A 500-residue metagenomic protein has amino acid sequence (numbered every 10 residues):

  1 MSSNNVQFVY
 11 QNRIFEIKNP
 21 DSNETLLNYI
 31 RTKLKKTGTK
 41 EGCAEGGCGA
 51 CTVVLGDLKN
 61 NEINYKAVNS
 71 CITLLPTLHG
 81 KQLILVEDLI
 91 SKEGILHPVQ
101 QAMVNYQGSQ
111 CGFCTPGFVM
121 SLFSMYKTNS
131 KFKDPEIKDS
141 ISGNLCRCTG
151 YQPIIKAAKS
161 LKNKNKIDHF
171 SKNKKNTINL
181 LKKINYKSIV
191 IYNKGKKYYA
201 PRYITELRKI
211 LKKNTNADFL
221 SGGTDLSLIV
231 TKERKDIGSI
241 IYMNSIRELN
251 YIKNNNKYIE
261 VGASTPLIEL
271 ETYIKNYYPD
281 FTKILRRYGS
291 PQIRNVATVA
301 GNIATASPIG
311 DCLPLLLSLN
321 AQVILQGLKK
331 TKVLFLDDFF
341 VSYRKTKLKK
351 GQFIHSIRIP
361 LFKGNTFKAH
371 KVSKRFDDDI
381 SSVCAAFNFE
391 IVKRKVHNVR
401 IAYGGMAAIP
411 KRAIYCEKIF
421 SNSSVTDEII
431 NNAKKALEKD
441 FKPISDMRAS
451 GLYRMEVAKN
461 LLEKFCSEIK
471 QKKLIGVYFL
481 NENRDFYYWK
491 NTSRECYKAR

Functional and structural regions predicted by a protein language model:
S2-V6: Short structural boundary motif marking the start of a folded domain
N12-N23: Short, contiguous acidic and Ser/Thr-rich linear segments
I14, V53-L58, A67-S70, P98-V104 (+2 more regions): C-terminal structural segment of proteins
S22-V53: A basic, amphipathic helix-loop patch mediating RNA/tRNA/ribosome contacts
K36, E41-A44, N64, V104-Q107 (+1 more regions): Residue-level signal for mature regions of secreted extracellular proteins and peptides
L55-V86: S4-like RNA-binding module at protein N-termini
G80, I84-Y106: NAD(P)H dinucleotide-binding glycine-rich loop of Rossmann-like/cofactor-binding domains, especially the beta1-alpha1
